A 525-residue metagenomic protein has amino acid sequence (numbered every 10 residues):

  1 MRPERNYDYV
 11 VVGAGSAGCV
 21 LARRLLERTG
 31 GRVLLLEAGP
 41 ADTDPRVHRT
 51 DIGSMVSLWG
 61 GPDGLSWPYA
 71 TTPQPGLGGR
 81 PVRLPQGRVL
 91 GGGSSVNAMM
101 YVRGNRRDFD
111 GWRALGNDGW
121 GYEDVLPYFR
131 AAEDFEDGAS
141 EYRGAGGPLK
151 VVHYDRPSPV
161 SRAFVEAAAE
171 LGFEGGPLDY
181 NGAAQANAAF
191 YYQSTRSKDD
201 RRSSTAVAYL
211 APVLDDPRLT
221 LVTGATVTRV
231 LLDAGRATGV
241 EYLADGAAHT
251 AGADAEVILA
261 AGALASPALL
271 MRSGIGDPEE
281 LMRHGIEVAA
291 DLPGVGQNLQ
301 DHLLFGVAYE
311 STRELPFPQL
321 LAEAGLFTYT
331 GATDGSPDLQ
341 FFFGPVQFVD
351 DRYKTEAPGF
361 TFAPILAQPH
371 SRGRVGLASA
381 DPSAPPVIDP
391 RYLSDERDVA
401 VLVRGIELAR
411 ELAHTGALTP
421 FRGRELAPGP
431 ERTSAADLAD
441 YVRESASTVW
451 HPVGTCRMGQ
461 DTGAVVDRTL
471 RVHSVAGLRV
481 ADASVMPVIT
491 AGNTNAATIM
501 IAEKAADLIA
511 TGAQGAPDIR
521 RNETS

Functional and structural regions predicted by a protein language model:
M1-R130, E287-G294, Q300-L304, A308-E310 (+1 more regions): N-terminal glycine-rich phosphate/pyrophosphate-binding loop and immediately adjacent elements
V11, S16-V20, A263-L264, V485 (+1 more regions): Residue-level detector of alpha-helix initiation sites
G31-R32, G39-D44, V230, G239-Q319 (+1 more regions): Glycine-rich loop(s) and the adjacent beta-strand/alpha-helix scaffold that form part
D51-G53, S66-A70, A188-K198, V222-R236 (+5 more regions): A glycine-rich dinucleotide-binding beta-alpha-beta segment and adjacent secondary-structure elements that constitute
Y69, R113-A237, G306-A308, P316-F317 (+1 more regions): Conserved redox-cofactor binding core of oxidoreductases
N97, D118, L303-I406, A446-G454 (+2 more regions): FAD cofactor-binding and catalytic pocket of flavoenzymes
A168, G285-E287, L408-H414, E503-G515: Internal hydrophobic alpha-helix adjacent to the cofactor/substrate pocket in enzyme cavities
I489-I509: A conserved FAD-binding loop/helix module that cradles the flavin
